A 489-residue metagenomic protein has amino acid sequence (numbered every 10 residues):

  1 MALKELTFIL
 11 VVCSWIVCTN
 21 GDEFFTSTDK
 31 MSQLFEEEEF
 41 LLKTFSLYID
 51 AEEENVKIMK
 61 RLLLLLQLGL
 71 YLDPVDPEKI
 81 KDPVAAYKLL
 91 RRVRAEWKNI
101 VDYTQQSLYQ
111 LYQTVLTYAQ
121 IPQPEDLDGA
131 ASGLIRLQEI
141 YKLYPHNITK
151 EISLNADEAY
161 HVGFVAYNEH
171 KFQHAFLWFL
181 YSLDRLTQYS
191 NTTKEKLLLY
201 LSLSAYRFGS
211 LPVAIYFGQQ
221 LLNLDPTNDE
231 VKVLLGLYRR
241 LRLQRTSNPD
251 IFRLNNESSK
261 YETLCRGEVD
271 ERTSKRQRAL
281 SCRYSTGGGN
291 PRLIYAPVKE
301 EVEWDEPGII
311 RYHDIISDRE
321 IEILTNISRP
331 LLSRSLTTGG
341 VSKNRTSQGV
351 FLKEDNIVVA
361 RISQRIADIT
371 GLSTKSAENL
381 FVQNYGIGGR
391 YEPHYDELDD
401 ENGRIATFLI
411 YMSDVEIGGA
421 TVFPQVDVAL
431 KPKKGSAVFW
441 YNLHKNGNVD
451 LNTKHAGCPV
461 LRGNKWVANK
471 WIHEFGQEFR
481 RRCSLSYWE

Functional and structural regions predicted by a protein language model:
A2-A437, L443-E489: Fe(II)/2-oxoglutarate oxygenase catalytic core
